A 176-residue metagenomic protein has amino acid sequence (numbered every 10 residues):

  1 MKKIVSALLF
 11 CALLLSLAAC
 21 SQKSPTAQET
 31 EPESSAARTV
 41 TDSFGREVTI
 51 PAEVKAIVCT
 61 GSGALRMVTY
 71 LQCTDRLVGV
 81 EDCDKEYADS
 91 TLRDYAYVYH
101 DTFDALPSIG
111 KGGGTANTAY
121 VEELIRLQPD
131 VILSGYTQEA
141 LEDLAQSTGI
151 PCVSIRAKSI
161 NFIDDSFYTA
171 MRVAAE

Functional and structural regions predicted by a protein language model:
I4, L9, C20-T69: Bacterial Sec-exported substrate-binding components of ABC uptake systems
L14-L17: Bacterial Sec-type N-terminal signal peptides, specifically the leucine/valine-rich hydrophobic h-region
S43-G45, S62-G63, C73, D82-C83 (+2 more regions): Solvent-exposed coil/turn segments that connect beta secondary-structure elements in extracytoplasmic/periplasmic
E47, L141-E176: Extracytoplasmic substrate-binding proteins
E53, G63-M67, C73, Y120 (+2 more regions): Stable alpha-helical elements in mature extracytoplasmic
V58-T60, V78-E81, V131-G135, C152-R156: Structural recognition of the beta-strand scaffold that forms the well-ordered cores of secreted hydrolase catalytic
C59, G114-A119, G135, I160-Y168: Soluble non-cytosolic domains of exported or imported proteins
L65-I125, V131: A short, structured surface patch at a secondary-structure boundary
